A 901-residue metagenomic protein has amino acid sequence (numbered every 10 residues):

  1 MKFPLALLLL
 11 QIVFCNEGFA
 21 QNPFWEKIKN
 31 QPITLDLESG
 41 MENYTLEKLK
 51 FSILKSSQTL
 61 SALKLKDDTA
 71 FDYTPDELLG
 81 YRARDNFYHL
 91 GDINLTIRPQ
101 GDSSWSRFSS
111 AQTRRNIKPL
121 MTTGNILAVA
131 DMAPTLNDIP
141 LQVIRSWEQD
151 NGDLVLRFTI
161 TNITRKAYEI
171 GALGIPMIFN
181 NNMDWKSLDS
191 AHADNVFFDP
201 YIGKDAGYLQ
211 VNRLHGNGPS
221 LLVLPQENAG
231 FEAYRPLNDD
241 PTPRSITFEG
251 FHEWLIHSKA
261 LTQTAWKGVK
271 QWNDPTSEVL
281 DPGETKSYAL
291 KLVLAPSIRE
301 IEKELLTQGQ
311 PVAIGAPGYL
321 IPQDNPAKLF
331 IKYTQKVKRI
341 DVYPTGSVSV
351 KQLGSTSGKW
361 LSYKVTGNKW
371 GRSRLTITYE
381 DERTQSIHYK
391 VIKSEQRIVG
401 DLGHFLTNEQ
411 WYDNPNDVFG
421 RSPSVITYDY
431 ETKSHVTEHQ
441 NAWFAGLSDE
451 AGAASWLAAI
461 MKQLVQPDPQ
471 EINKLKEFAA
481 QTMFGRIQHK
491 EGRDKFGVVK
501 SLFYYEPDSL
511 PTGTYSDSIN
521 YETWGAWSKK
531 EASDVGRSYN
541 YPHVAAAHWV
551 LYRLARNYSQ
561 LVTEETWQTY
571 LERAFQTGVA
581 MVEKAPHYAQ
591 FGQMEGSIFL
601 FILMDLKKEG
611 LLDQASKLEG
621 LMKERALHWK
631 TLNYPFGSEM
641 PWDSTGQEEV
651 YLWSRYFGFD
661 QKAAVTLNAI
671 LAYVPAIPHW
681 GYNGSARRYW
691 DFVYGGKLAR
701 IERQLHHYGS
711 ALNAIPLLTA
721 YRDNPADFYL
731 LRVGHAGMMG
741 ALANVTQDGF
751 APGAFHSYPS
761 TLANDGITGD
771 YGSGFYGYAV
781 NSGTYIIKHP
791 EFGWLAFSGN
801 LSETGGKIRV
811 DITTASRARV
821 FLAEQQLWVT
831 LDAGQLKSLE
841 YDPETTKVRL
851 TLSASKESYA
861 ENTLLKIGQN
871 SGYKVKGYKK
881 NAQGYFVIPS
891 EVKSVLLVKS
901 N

Functional and structural regions predicted by a protein language model:
Q21, A133-V143, Q149-G207, R383 (+1 more regions): Acidic (Asp/Glu-rich), glycine- and aromatic
N22-A133, I144, N181-L261: Acidic-aromatic substrate-binding/catalytic surfaces of carbohydrate-active enzymes
M183-S187, E304-N325, Q385-T427: Low-complexity, Pro/Ser/Thr- and charge-rich linker/hinge segments at domain boundaries
E278-P296, V892-L897: Short Pro-Gly-centered flexible turn/kink motifs
R299-I321, G620-E624, H628, Q647 (+1 more regions): Terminal, non-catalytic domain-edge segments
F330-K351, A860-K880: Change to "...patches in solvent-exposed regions of secreted, membrane-anchored, or virion-exposed structural
T334-D401: Extended acidic/polar, glycine-enriched regions that form or flank non-catalytic beta-rich accessory modules
L402, L406-A711, P716: Catalytic cores of extracellular degradative/oxidative enzymes
